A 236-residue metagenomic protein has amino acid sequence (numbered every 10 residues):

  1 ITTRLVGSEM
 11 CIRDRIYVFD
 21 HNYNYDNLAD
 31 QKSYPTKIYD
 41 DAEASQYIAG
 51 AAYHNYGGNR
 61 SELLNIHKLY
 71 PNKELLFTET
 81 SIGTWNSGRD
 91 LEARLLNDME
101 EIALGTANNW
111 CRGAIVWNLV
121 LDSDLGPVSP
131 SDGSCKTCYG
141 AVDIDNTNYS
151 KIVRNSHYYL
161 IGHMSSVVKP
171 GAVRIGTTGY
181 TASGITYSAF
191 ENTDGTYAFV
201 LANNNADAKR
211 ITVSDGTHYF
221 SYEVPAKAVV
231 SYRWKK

Functional and structural regions predicted by a protein language model:
I1-G7, C11-I12: Single conserved hydrophobic/aromatic residue that forms the stacking wall/gate of nucleotide- or nucleobase-binding
R13-I16, A44-A49, Y70-L75, N108-A114 (+2 more regions): Loop/turn elements at helix/coil->beta-strand transitions in domains of secreted/extracellular proteins
I16, Q46-N86: Glycoside hydrolase catalytic-domain groove-lining segments
V18-H21, Y53, F77, V116 (+1 more regions): Conserved beta-strand positions
N22-A49, L69, W85-R94, L125: Substrate-binding cleft/loops of secretory-pathway carbohydrate-active enzymes
E74-L160, I175-T177: Aromatic/acidic polysaccharide-binding cleft in carbohydrate-active enzymes
S166-V167, T177-G216, K227: Carbohydrate-binding surface patches
E223-K236: C-terminal beta-strand-rich structural cap/linker in extracellular carbohydrate-active enzymes
